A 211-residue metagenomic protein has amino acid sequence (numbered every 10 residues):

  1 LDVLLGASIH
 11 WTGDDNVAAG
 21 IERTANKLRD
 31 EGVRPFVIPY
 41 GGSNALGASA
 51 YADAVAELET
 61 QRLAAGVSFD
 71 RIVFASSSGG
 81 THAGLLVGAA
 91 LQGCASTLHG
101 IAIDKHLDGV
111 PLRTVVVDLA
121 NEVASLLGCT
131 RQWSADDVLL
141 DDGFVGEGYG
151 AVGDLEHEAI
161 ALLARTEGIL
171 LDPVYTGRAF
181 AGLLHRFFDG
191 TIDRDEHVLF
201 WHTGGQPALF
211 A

Functional and structural regions predicted by a protein language model:
L1-A65, D137-G153, E158-A159: Small/polar-residue-rich loop-to-helix segments that shape phosphate-bearing ligand pockets
S8-H10, V33-V37, R71, S96-H99 (+3 more regions): Structural motif
T12, I38-G41, A75-S76, A102 (+2 more regions): Short beta-strand segments
E22, N26, A52-E59, A83-L86 (+3 more regions): Predominant activation on well-ordered alpha-helical scaffold segments within soluble catalytic domains
G41-S43, S78-G79, V145, T176 (+1 more regions): Short glycine-rich anion-binding loops that position phosphate/pyrophosphate groups of nucleotides and phosphorylated
A48-V138, T203-A211: Glycine-rich phosphate/pyrophosphate-binding loop at beta-loop-alpha junctions
S134-R194: Active-site-adjacent helical/loop segments in soluble small-molecule enzymes
L184-A211: Short, amphipathic C-terminal "tail helix"
